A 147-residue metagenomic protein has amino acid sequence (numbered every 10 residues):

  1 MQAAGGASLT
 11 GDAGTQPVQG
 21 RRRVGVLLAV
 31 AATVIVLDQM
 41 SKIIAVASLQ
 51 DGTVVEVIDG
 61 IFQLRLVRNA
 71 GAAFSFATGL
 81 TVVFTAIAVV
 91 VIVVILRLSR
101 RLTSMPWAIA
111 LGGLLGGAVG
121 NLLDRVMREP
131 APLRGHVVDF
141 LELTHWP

Functional and structural regions predicted by a protein language model:
M1-P147: Alpha-helical transmembrane bundles and membrane-interface segments of multipass inner-membrane proteins
